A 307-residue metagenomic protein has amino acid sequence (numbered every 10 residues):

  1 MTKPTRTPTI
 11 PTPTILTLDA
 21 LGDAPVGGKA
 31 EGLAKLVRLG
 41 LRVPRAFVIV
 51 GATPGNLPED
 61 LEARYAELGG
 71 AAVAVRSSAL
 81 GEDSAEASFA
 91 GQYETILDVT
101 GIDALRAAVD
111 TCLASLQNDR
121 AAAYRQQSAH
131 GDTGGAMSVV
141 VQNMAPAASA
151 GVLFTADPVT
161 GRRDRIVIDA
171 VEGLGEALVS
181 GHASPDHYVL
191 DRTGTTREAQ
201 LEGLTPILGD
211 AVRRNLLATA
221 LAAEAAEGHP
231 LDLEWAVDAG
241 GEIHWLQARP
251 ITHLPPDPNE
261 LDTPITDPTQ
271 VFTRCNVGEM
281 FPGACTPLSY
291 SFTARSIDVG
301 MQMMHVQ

Functional and structural regions predicted by a protein language model:
M1-V140, S149, A211, L221 (+2 more regions): N-terminal beta-alpha lobe that positions the nucleotide/phosphoryl donor in ATP/NTP-coupled carboxylate activation
T2-L39, A87, V109, H130-T133 (+1 more regions): Conserved divalent-metal-coordinating catalytic cores that perform phosphate/pyrophosphate/nucleotidyl transfer
N143: Noncatalytic nucleic-acid binding interfaces
